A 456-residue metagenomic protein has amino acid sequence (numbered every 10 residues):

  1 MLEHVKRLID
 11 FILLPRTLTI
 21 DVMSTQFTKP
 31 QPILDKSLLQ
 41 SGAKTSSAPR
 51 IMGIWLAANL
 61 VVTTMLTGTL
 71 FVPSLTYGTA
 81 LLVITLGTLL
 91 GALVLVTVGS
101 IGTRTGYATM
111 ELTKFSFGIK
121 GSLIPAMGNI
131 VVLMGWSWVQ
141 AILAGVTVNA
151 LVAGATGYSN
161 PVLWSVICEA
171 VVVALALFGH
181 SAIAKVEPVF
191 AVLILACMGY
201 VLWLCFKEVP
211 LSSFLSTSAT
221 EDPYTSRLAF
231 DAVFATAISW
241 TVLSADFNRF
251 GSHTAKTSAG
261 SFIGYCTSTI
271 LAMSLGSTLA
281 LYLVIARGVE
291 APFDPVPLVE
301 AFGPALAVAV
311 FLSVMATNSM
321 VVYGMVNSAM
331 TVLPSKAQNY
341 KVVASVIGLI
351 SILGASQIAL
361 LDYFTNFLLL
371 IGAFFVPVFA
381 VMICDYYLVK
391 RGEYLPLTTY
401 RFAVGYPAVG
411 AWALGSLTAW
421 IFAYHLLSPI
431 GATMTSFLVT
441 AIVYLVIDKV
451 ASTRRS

Functional and structural regions predicted by a protein language model:
V5-G78, Y224-F230, R249-K256, V450-S456: Membrane-interface "cap" regions at the ends of multi-pass membrane proteins
L38, F379-V446, V450-S456: C-terminal membrane-solvent junction of multi-pass transporters and transport-like membrane proteins
A48-T64, L204-E208, T217-L279, E300-S319 (+1 more regions): Hydrophobic, membrane-embedded alpha-helices of multi-pass small-molecule transporters
V72-S74, S100, V146-A155, I167-F190 (+5 more regions): Membrane-water interface regions at transmembrane-helix termini and the short interhelical loops of multi-pass membrane
S122-T156, F311-T331: Hydrophobic transmembrane alpha-helices that form the core helical bundles of multi-pass secondary transporters
A126-M127, A153-F178, V192-L202, T225-S244 (+4 more regions): Transmembrane alpha-helical segments of multi-pass small-molecule transport proteins
L163, I167-C205, S258-Y265, F367-V376 (+1 more regions): Membrane-interface loop-to-helix entry segments
A176, V192-S218, A229, V233-A237 (+2 more regions): Hydrophobic alpha-helical segments and their helix-loop junctions in multi-pass secondary transporters
